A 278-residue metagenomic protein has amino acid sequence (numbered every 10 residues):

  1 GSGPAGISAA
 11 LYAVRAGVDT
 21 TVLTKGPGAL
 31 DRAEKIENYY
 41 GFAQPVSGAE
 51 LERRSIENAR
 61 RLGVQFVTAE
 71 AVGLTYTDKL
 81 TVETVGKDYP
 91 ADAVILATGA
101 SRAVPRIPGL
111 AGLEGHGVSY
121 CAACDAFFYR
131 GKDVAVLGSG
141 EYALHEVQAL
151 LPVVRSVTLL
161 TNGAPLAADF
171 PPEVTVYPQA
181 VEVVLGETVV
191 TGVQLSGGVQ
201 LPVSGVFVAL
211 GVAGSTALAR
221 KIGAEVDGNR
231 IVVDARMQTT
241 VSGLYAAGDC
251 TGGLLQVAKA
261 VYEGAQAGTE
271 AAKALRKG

Functional and structural regions predicted by a protein language model:
G1-V22, L96, A100-R106, V193 (+1 more regions): N-terminal-biased segments
S2-R53, N58, K132-D133, G138 (+1 more regions): Beta1-alpha1 glycine-rich phosphate/pyrophosphate-binding loop at the start of Rossmann-like nucleotide-binding domains
L11, A16, L23, Y39-F42 (+10 more regions): Change "in soluble alpha/beta enzymes" to "in soluble alpha/beta proteins
T21-L23, V67, I95, S119 (+4 more regions): Hydrophobic/aromatic beta-strand patches that form the interior of the parallel beta-sheet core in alpha/beta enzyme
L30, R53-T77, T81-E83, D88-A91 (+2 more regions): A Rossmann-like FAD-binding core segment of flavoenzymes
R32-A33, R106-A111, F127-Y129, L166-E173: Short loop/helix-cap segments at secondary-structure boundaries that form the rim of catalytic
L62-G131, L137-S139: Glycine/small-residue-rich loop that forms an oxyanion/phosphate-binding "nest" at active or ligand-binding sites
S101, R106, G112-F128, L210-K259 (+1 more regions): FAD-site-proximal beta/loop scaffold in flavoenzymes
